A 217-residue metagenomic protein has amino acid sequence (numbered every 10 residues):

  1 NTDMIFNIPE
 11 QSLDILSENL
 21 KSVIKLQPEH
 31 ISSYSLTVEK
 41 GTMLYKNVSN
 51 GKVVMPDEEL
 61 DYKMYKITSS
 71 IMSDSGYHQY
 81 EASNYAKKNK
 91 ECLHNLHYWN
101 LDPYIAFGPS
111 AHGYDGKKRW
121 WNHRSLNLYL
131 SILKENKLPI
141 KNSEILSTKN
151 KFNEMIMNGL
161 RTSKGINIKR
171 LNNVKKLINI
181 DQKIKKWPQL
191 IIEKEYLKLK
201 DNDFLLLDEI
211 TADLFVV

Functional and structural regions predicted by a protein language model:
N1-N172: C-terminal scaffold of the Radical SAM
N173-K186: Short amphipathic alpha-helical interaction segments
K185-E195: A short, conserved structural fragment
Y196-K200: Minor-groove-contacting beta-hairpin "wing" of winged helix-turn-helix DNA-binding domains
N202-V217: Short, amphipathic alpha-helical interaction segments positioned at domain boundaries
